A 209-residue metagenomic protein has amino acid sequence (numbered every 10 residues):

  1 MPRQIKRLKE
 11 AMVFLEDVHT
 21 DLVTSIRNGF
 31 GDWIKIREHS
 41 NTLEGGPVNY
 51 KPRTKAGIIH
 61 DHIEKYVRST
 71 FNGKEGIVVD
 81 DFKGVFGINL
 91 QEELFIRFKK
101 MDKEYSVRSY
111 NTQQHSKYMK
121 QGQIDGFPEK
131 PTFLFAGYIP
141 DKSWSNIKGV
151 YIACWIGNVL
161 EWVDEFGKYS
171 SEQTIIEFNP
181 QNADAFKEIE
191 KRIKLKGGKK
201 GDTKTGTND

Functional and structural regions predicted by a protein language model:
M1-G57: Interdomain/boundary linker segments immediately adjacent to catalytic/signaling cores
L43-A56, V85-E92, E104-V107: Short low-complexity stretches enriched in small and charged residues
R53, R68-R97: A short acidic/basic microdomain associated with nuclease active sites
A56, H60, E64: Nuclease catalytic cores
V78, G122-L134, Q173-E188: Short secondary-structure transition/capping segments
Q91-E92, K100-M101, G167-K168: Secondary-structure transition/turn motif
F98-W162: A recognition module on extended beta-rich or small alphabeta surfaces enriched in W/G with H and D/E
P140-D209: Glycine-rich, aromatic-bearing surface loops/beta-hairpins
